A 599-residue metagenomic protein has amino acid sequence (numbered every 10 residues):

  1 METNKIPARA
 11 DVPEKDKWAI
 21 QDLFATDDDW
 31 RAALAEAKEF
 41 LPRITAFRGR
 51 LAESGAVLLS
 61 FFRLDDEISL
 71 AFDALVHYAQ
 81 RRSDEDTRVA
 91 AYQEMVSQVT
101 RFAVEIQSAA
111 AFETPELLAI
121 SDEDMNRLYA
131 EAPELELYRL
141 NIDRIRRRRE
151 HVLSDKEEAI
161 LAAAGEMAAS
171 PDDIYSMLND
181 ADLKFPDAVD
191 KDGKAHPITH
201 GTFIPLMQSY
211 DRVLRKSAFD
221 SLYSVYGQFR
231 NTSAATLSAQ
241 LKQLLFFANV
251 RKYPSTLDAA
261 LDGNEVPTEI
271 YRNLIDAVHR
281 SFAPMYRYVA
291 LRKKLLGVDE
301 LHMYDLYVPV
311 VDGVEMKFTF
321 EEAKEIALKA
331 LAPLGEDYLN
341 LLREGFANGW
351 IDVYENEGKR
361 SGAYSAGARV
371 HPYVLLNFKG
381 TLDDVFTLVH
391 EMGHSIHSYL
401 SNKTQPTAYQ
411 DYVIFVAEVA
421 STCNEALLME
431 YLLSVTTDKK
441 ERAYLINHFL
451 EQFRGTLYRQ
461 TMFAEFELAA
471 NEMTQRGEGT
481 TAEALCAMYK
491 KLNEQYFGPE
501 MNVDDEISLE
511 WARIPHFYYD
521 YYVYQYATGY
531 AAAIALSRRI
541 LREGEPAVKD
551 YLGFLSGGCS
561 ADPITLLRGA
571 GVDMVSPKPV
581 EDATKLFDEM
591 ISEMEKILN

Functional and structural regions predicted by a protein language model:
M1-G313, I597-N599: A well-structured
A10-E14, Q21, A25, E113 (+11 more regions): C-terminal, non-catalytic "cap/extension" segments appended to globular domains
W18, I204-L222, A259-R272, D305-M316 (+5 more regions): Glycine- and acidic
I120-D124, Q240-V250, A290-D305, L339-F346 (+3 more regions): Short, glycine/acidic-rich hinge or "gate" loops at secondary-structure transitions that mediate conformational
K191-M207, M316-V389, G393-S398: Active-site-adjacent "gating/activation" loops or surface patches in catalytic cores
K252, K379-Y399, S421, A426 (+2 more regions): Active-site recognition of the HExxH zinc-binding catalytic motif
L295-P333, L339, A347, H397 (+4 more regions): Long, K/E/R/D-enriched contiguous segments that form extended
Y412-E441, F449-E451, G455, G529: Post-HExxH zinc-binding segment in Zn-dependent metallohydrolases
